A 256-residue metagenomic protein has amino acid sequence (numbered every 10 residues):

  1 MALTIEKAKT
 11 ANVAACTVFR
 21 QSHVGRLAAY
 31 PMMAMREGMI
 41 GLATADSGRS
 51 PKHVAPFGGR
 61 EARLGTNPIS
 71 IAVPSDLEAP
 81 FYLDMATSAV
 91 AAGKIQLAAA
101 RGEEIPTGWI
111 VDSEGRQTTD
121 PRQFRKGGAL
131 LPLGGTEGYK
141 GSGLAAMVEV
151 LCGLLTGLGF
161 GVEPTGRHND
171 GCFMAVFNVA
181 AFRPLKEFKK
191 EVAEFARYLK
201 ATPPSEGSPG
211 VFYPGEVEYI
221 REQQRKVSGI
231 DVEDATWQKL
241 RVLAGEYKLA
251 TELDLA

Functional and structural regions predicted by a protein language model:
M1-A79: A glycine-rich, acidic short-motif signal
A2-I5, M32-M35, A72, G108 (+4 more regions): Predominant activation on well-ordered alpha-helical scaffold segments within soluble catalytic domains
L3, G25, A29, T66 (+5 more regions): Conserved active-site and cofactor/substrate-binding residues in soluble primary-metabolism enzymes
A14-F19, P132-G134, M174-A180: Short glycine-rich or small-residue beta-strand-to-loop segments that form or flank ligand, phosphate, metal/Fe-S
G38-H53, E149-G166: Glycine-rich phosphate/pyrophosphate-binding loops and their adjacent beta-strand/loop elements at enzyme active sites
K52-Q123: Phosphate/diphosphate-binding glycine-rich loops and adjacent basic-rich segments that engage nucleotide
A100-V162: Secondary-shell segments that build the walls of catalytic and ion/ligand-binding clefts
V150, G161-A256: Catalytic-core signal marking the mid-to-C-terminal active-site face
